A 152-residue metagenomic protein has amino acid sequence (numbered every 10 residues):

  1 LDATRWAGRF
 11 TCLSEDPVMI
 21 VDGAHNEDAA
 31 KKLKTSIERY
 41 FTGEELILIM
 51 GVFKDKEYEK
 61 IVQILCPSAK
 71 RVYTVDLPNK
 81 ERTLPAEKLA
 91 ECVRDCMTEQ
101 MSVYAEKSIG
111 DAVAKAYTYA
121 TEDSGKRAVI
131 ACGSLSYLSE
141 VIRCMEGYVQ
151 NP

Functional and structural regions predicted by a protein language model:
L1-R71: Nucleotide phosphate-binding/pyrophosphate-handling subdomain across enzymes that bind or process nucleotide phosphates
V18-M19, V62-R127: C-terminal helical cap/extension that packs against the catalytic core of soluble nucleotide-cofactor enzymes
K31-K32, K60, L84-K88, R143: Generic recognition of short, well-ordered alpha-helical segments
I37, F41, A116, A120-T121 (+1 more regions): Short, hydrophobic alpha-helical segments
F41-E45, D95-Q100, V149-Q150: Short helix-capping segments at alpha-helix termini
M50-K54, D76-L77, G133: Cofactor-binding loop segments of dinucleotide-utilizing enzymes, especially the Rossmann-like FAD- and NAD(P)+-binding
S134-P152: Glycine/aspartate-rich loop-and-adjacent alpha/beta segment that forms the canonical ThDP
